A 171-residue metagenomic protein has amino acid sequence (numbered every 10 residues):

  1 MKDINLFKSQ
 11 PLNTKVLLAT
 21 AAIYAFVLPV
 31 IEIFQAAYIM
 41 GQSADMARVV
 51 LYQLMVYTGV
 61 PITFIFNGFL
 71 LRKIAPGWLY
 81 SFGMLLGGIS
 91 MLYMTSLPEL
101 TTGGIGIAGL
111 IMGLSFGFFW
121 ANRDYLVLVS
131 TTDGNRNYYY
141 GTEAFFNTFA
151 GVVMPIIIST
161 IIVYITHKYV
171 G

Functional and structural regions predicted by a protein language model:
K2-P61: Helix-loop boundary and gating motifs at the non-cytosolic
A22, T101-F119: Hydrophobic core of transmembrane alpha-helices in multi-pass small-molecule transporters, especially MFS/SLC-type
Q35, F118-T132: Intracellular juxtamembrane helix-capping segments at the cytosolic ends of symmetry-related transmembrane helices
Y57-I65, G151-V152: Residue-level signature of mid-helix packing/kink "hotspots" within the transmembrane helices of 12-pass Major
T63-P76, I162-V163: Helix-to-loop junctions at the C-terminal end of transmembrane segments in multipass secondary transporters
L85-L100: C-terminal ends and interior cores of transmembrane alpha-helices in multi-pass membrane transporters/permeases
Y140-V163: Glycine-rich segments within core transmembrane alpha-helices of 12-TM secondary carriers
